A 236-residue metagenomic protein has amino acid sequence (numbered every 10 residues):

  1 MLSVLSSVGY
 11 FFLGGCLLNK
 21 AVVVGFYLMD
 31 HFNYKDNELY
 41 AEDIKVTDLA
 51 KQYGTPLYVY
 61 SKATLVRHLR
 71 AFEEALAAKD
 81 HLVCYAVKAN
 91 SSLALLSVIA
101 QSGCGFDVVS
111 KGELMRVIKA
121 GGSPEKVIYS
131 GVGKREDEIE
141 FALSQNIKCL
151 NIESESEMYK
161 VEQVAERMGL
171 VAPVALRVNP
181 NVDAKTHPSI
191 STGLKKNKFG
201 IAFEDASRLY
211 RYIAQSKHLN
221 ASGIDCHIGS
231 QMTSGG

Functional and structural regions predicted by a protein language model:
V4, V8, A21-V24: Acidic, Ala/Val/Gly-enriched low-complexity intrinsically disordered segments
Y10-F12, F26-Y27: Aromatic (phenylalanine/tyrosine) cluster motif
N19-A172, R211, Q215-A221, G236: A charged N-terminal "starter" segment
Y27, P180-G236: Active-site loop/helix belt of alpha/beta enzymes
A86, P173-N179, D225-H227: Short beta-strand segments
V117-G122, N179-P180, H187: Nucleic-acid-contacting surfaces of polymerase cores and analogous helical-repeat interfaces
